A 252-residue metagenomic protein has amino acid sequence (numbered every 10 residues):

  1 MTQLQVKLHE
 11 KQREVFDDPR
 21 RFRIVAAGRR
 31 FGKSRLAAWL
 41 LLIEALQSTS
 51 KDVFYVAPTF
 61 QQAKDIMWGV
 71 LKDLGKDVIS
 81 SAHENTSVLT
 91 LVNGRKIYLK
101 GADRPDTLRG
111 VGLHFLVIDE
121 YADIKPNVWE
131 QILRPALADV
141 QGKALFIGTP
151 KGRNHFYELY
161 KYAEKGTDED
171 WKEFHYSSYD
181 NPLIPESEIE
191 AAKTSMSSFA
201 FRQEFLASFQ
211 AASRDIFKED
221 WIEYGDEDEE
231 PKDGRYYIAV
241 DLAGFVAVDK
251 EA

Functional and structural regions predicted by a protein language model:
M1-F22: Pre-P-loop entry segment of helicase/translocase ATPase cores
R20-V88, Y157: Conserved P-loop
R29, T59, G101-D103, I147-G152 (+1 more regions): A short beta-strand-to-loop transition that corresponds to the Sensor-1 phosphate-sensing loop of AAA+ P-loop ATPases
F60-H114, R202, F209: Inter-Walker segment of RecA-like/P-loop motor cores
Q62, D123-I124, F245: Residues immediately C-terminal
D119-Y121, L242: Walker B catalytic acidic pair
D123-M196: ASCE P-loop NTPase helicase motor core
N181-A247: ATPase catalytic-site recognition across NTP-hydrolyzing enzymes
